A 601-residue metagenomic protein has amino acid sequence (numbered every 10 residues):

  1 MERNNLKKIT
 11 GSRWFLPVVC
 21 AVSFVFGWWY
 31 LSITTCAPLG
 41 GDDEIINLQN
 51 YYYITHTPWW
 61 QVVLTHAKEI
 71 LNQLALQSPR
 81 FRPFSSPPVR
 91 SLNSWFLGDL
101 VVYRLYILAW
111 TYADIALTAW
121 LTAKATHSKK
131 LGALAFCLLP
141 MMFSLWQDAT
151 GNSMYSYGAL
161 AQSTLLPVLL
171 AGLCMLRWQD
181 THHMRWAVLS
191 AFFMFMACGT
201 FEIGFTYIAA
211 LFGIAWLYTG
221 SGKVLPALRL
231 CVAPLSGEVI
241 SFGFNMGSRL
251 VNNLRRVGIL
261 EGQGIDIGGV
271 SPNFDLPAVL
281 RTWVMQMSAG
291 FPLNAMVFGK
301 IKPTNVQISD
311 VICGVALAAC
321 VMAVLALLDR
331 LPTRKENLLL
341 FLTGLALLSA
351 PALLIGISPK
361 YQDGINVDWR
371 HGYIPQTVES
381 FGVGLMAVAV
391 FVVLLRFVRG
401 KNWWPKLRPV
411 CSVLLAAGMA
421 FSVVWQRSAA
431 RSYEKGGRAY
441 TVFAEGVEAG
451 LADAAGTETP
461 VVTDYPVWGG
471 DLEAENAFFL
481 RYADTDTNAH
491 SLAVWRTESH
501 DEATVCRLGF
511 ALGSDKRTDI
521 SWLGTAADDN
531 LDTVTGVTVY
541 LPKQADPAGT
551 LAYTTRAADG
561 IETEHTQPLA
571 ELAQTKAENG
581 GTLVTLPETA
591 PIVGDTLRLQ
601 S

Functional and structural regions predicted by a protein language model:
N5-K7, G11-L134, V224-L235, N252-L338 (+3 more regions): Intrinsically disordered, polar/acidic, low-complexity terminal segments
S32-T34, L92-W95, M142-M154, N245-N252 (+3 more regions): Juxtamembrane "helix-exit" motif on the non-cytosolic side of transmembrane helices
L100, G132-L170, C174: Aromatic- and kink-enriched transmembrane "portal" helix at the membrane-lumen/periplasm boundary that abuts
C137-L138, P332-D363, V413-A420: Transmembrane alpha-helix segments characteristic of polytopic inner-membrane glycan-assembly/cell-envelope
L160-A161, S358, Q362-L395: Hydrophobic/aromatic-rich transmembrane helices and adjacent perimembrane loops
S163-A187, S221-G222: Membrane-interface transmembrane helices that cradle and orient dolichyl/undecaprenyl
W186-E202, Y207: Membrane-interface alpha helices of multi-pass inner-membrane proteins
T206-G243, G247-V251, M419: Perimembrane helix-loop-helix junctions
